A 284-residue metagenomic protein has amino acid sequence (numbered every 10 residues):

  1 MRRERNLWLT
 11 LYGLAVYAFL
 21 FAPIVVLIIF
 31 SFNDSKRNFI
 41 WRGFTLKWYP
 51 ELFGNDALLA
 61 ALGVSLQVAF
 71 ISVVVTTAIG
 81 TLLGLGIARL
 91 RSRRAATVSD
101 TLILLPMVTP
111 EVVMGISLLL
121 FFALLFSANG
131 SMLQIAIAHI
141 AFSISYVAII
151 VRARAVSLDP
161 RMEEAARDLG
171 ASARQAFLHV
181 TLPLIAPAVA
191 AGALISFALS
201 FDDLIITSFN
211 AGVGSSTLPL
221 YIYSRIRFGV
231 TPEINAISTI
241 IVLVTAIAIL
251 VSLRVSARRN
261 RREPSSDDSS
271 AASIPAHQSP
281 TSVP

Functional and structural regions predicted by a protein language model:
M1-D56, A60-G63, Q67, V251 (+1 more regions): N-terminal, non-cleaved signal-anchor transmembrane helix
M1-N6, I71-I103, L120-L124, I249-A257: Transmembrane-helix boundary motif in ABC transporter permease subunits
R2-L11, L85-I87, A95, R152-E163 (+3 more regions): C-terminal transmembrane helix and the adjacent membrane-cytosol boundary/short C-terminal tail of inner/organellar
R2-R5, K36, W48-A60, F201-R254 (+2 more regions): Interhelical loop and adjacent transmembrane-helix boundary motif in polytopic membrane transport permeases
L11-I24, A148-V151, L158-P160, A173-D202: Transmembrane alpha-helices
A22-V25, I29, A78-L85, I116 (+4 more regions): Membrane-embedded alpha-helices of multi-pass transport/permease systems
R37, R42, L46, E51 (+3 more regions): Membrane-interfacial helix termini and adjacent extracytoplasmic/periplasmic loops of multi-pass transporters
A60-Q67, S117, F121-Y146, A186-A188 (+2 more regions): Loop-to-helix entry region at the N-terminal start of transmembrane alpha-helices in multi-pass membrane transporters
